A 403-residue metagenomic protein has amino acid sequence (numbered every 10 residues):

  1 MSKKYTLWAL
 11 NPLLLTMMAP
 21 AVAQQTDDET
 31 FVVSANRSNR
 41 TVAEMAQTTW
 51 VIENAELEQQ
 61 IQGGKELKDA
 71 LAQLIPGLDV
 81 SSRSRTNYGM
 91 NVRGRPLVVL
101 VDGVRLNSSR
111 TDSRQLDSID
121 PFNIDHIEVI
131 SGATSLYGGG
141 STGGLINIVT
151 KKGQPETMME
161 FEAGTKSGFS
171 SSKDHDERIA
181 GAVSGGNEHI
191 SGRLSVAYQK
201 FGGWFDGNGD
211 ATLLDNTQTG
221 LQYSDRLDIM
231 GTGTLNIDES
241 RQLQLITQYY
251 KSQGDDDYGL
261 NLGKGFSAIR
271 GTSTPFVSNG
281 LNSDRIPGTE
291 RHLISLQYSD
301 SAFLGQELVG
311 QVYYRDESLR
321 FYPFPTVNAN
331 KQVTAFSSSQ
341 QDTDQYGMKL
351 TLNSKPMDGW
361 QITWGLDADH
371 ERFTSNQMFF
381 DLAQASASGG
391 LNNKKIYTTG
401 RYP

Functional and structural regions predicted by a protein language model:
D28-Q62: N-terminal periplasmic "start-of-domain" segments of outer-membrane beta-barrel proteins
S34, K68-R105, D125: Extracytoplasmic beta-strand/coil segments of soluble accessory domains associated with Gram-negative outer-membrane
V104-S131, G181, G231: Short acidic/polar hinge/loop motifs at secondary-structure boundaries that mediate gating or recognition
T111, G164-F169, L213-T219, V277-D284 (+5 more regions): Extracellular loop and loop/strand-boundary signature of outer-membrane beta-barrel proteins
I119-E162: A beta-strand signature from Gram-negative outer-membrane beta-barrel systems, especially the internal plug domain
A163-F169, N187-H189, Y198-G202, Y249-Q253 (+2 more regions): Transmembrane beta-strands of outer-membrane beta-barrel pores
S172-G202, D210-D257, E290-S301: Transmembrane beta-barrel wall of Gram-negative outer-membrane proteins
F201-F205, G220-Q222, S240-S295, E317-N328 (+1 more regions): Flexible loop and strand-edge segments within Gram-negative outer membrane beta-barrel domains
